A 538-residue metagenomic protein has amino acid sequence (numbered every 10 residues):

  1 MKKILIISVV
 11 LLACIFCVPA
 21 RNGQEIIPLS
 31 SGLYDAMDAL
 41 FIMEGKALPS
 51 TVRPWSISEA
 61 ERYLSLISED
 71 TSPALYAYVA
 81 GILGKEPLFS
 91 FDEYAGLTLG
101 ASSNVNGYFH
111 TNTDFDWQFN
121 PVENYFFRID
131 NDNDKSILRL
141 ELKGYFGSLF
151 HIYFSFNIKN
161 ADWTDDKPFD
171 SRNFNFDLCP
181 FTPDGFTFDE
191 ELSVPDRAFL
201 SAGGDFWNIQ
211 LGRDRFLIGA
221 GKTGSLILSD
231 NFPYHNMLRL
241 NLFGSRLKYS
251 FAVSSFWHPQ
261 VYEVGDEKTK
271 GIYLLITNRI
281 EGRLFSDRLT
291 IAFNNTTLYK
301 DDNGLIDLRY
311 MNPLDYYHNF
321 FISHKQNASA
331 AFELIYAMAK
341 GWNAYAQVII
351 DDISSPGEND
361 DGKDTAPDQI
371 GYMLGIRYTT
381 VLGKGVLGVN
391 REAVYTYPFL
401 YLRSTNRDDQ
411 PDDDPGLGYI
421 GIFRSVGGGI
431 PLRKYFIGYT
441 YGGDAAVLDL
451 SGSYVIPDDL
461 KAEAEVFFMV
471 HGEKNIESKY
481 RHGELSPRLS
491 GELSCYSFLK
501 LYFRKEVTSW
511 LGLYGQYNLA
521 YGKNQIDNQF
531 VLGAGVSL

Functional and structural regions predicted by a protein language model:
I4-C14: Sec-dependent N-terminal signal peptides
C17-G23: Boundary at the C-terminal end of the N-terminal hydrophobic targeting segment
Q24, S31, M43-T51, W55-S58 (+6 more regions): Outer-membrane beta-barrel channel domains
P28, D38-A39: Basic helix-extension-helix modules of the SAP/HeH family
K143-S155, D449, S453, K461 (+1 more regions): Face-selective signature of the C-terminal outer-membrane beta-barrel domain
L217, L228-S425, G443-L450, V455 (+5 more regions): Signature for the C-terminal beta-barrel architecture of outer-membrane proteins
S494-L519: C-terminal structured domain segments
K505, Y514, I526-L538: Outer-membrane beta-barrel "beta-signal"
